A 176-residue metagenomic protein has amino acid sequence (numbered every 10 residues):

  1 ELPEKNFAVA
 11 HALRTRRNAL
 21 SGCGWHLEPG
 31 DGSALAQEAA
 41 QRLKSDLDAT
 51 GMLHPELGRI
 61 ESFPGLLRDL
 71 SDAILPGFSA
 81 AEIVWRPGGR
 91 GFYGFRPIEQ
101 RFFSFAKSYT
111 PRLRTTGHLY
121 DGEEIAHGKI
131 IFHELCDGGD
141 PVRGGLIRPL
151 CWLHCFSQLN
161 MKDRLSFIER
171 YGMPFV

Functional and structural regions predicted by a protein language model:
E1-G22: N-terminal-proximal low-complexity accessory segments that begin disordered and transition into the first
N18, P29-G30, L35-V176: Structured, contiguous alpha/beta core segments that scaffold functional sites
